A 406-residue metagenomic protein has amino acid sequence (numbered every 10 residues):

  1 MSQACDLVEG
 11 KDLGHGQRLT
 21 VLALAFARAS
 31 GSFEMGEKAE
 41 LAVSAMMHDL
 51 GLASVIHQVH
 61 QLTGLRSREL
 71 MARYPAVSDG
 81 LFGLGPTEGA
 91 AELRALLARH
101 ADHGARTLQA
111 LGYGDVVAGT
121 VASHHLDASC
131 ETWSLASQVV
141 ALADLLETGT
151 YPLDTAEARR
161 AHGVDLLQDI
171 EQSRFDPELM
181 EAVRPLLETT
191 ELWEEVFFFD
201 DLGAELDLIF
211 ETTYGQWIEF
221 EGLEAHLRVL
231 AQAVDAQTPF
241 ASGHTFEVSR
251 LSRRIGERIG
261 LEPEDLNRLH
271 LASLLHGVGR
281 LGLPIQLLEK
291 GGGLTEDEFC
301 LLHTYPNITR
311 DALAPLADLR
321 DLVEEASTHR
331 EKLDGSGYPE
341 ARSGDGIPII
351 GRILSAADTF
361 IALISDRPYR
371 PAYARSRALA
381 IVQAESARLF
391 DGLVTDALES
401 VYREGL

Functional and structural regions predicted by a protein language model:
M1-L406: Histidine- and acidic-residue-rich, metal-dependent catalytic cores
